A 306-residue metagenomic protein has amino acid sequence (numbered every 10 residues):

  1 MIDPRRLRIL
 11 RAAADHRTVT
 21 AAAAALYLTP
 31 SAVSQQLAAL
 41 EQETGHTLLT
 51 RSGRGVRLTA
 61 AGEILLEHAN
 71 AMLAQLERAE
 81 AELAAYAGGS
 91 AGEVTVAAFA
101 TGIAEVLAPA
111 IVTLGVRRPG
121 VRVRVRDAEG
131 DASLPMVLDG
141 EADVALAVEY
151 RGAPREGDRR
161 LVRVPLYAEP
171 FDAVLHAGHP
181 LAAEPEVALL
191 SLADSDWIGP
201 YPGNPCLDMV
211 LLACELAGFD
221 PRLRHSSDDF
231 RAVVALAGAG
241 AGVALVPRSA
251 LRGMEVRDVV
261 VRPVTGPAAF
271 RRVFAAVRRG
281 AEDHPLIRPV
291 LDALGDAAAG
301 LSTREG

Functional and structural regions predicted by a protein language model:
R11-T29, S34: Short helix-boundary/capping micro-motifs
V19, E41-L58, E63: A short LG(V/I)-centered, amphipathic sequence patch enriched for acidic residue(s) preceding the LG motif
A91-P154: Central regulatory/effector-binding core of bacterial HTH transcription factors
G102, E129-A142, V148, Y201-V260: Hydrophobic hinge/microswitch elements
V106, V259-R304: A late-sequence structural motif
V148, L181, P185, S195-A217 (+2 more regions): Secondary-structure junction motif
R155-P165, E169, R231-G280: Beta-alpha-beta core module
G157-F171, L175-W197: Flexible hinge/capping segments at coil-to-helix
